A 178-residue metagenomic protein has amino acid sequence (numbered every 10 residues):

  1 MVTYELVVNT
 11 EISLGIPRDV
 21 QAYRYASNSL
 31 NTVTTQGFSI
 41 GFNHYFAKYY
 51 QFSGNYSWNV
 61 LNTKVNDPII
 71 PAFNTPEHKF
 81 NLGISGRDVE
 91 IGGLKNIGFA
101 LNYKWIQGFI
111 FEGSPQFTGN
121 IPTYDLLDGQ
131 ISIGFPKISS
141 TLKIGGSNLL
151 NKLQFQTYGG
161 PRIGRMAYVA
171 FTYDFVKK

Functional and structural regions predicted by a protein language model:
V2, N31-T34, L127, L150-N151: Generic, ordered loop/turn and secondary-structure boundary motif
T3-E11: A surface-exposed, glycine/aromatic-enriched loop/edge motif typical of exported proteins
Y4, P17-F109: Gram-negative outer-membrane beta-barrel transporters
V8, A26-S29, L127, S140: Residue-level marker for the onset of beta-strands and adjacent loop->beta junctions in well-ordered domains
S57, P71-K178: Conserved C-terminal beta-signal and adjacent last beta-strands/turns of outer-membrane beta-barrel proteins
